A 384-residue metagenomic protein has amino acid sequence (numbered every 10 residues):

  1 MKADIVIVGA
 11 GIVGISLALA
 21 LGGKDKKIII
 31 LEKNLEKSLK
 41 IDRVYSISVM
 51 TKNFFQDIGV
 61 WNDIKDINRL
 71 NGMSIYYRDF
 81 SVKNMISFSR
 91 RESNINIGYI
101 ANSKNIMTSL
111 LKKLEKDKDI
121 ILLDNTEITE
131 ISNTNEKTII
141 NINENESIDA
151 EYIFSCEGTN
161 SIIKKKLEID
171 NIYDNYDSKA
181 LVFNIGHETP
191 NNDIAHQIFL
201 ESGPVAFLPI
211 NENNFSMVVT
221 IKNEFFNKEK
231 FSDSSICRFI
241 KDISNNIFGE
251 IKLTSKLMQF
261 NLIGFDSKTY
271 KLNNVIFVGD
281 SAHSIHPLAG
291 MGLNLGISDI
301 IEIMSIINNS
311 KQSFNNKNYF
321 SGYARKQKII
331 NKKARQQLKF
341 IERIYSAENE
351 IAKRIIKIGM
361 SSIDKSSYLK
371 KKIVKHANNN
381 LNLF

Functional and structural regions predicted by a protein language model:
M1-G11: Beta1/beta-strand and adjacent pyrophosphate-binding region of the FAD-binding site in flavoprotein oxidoreductases
V8, A20-R43: Glycine-rich FAD pyrophosphate-binding loop
G14-I15: N-terminal Rossmann-fold NAD(P) dinucleotide-binding loop
I41-Y77: N-terminal FAD cofactor-binding segment of flavoenzymes
F55, E146, I153-F248, L257: Conserved FAD-binding catalytic core of PHBH/FMO-like flavoproteins
D57, N68-K166, D174-K179, F384: Conserved N-terminal helical subregion
K230-N318: FAD/FMN-dependent oxidoreductases across multiple families
S305-F384: C-terminal helical "tail/cap" subdomain of flavin- and related membrane-associated enzymes
